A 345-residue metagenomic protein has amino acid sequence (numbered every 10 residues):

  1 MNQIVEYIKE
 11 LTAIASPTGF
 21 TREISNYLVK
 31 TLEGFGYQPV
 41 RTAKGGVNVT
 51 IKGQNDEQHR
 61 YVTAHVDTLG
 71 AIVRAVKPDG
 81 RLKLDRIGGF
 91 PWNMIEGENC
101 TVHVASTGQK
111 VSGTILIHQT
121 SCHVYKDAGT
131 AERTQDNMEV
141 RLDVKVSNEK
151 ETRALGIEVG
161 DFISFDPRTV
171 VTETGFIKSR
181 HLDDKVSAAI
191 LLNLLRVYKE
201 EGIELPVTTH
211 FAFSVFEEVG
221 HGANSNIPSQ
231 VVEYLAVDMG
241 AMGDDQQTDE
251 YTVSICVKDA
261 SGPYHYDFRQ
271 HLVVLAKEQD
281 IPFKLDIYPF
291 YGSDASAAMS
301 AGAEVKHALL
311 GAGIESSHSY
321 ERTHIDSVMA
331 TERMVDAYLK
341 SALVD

Functional and structural regions predicted by a protein language model:
M1-D345: N-terminal hydrophobic/helix-forming segments and targeting peptides
